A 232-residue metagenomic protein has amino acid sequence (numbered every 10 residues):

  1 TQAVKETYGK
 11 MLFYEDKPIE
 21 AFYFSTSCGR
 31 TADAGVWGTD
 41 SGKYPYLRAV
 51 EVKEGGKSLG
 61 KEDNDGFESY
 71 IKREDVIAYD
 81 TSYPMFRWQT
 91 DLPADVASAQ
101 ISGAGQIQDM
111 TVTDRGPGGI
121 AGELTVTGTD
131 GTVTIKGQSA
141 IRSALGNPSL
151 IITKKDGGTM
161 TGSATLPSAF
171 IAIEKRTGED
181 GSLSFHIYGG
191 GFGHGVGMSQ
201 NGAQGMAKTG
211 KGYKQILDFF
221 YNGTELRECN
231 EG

Functional and structural regions predicted by a protein language model:
T1-G232: Conserved, single-site charged/polar hotspot
